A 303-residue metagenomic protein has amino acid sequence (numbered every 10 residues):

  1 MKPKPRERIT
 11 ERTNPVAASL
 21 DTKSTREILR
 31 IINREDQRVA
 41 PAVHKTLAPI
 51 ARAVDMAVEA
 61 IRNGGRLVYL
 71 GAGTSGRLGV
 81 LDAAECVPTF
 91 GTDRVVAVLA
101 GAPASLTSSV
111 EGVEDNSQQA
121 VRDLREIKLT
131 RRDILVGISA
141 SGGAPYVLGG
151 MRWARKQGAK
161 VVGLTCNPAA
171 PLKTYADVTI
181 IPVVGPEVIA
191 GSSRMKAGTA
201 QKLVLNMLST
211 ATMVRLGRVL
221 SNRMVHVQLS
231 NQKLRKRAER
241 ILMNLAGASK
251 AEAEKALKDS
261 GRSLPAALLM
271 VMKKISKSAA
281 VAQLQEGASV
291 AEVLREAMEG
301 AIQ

Functional and structural regions predicted by a protein language model:
M1-A42: Cofactor-/ligand-binding subdomain signature composed of acidic, glycine-rich, tryptophan-containing flexible loops
I31-V39, A97-S108, L220, G247 (+1 more regions): Gly-rich Lys/Arg/Thr-decorated short loops/hinges at beta-loop-alpha junctions or inter-strand turns that position
E35-K45, S109, I134-G137: Short, basic, glycine/proline-bearing loop/turn elements
K45-A60: A short, well-structured juxtamembrane/interface segment
A60-I61, A154: A generic structural signal for well-ordered alpha-helical segments
V68-V204, T212-L216: Glycine-rich phosphate-binding loops that contact phosphosugars or nucleotide phosphates
M207, T212-Q303: Short, amphipathic alpha-helical interaction segments embedded in low-complexity terminal/linker regions of eukaryotic
